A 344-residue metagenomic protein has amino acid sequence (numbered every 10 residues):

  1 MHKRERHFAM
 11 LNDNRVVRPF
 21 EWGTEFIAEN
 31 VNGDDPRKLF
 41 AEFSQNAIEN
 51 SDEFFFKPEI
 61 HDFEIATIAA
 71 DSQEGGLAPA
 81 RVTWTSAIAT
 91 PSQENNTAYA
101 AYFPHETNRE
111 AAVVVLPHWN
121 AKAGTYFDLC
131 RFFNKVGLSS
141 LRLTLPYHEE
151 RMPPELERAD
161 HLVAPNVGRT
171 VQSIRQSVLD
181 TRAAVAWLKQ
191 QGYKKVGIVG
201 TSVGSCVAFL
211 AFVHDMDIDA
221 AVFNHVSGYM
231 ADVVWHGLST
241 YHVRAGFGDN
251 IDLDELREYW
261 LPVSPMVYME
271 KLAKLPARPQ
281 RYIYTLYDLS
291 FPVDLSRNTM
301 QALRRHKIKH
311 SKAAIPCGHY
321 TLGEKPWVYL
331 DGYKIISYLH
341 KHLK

Functional and structural regions predicted by a protein language model:
M1-T83: N-terminal targeting or regulatory segments adjacent to alpha/beta-hydrolase or S9 domains
Q93-A98, P104-V113, K135, L275-P276: Proline/glycine-enriched tight loop/beta-turn segments at coil->beta junctions that connect or precede beta-strands
V115-R175: Cap/lid segment of the alpha/beta-hydrolase catalytic domain
K189-S202: Alpha/beta-hydrolase fold nucleophile elbow
G200-A211: Glycine-rich nucleophile elbow surrounding the catalytic serine of serine-hydrolase chemistry
F209-E255: Hydrolase active-site cap/lid region
H236-L295: The feature captures the conserved acid-bearing segment of alpha/beta-hydrolase catalytic domains
R297-K344: C-terminal catalytic histidine-bearing segment of alpha/beta-hydrolase fold enzymes
